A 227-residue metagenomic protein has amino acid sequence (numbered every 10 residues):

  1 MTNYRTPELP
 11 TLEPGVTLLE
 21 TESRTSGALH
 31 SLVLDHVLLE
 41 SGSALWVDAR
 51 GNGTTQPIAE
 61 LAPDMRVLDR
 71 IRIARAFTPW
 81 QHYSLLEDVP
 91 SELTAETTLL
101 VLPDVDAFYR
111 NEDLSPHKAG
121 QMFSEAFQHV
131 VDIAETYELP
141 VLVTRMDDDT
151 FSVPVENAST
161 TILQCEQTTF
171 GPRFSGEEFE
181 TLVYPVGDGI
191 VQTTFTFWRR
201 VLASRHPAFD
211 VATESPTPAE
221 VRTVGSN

Functional and structural regions predicted by a protein language model:
M1-N227: N-terminal regions of ATP-driven nucleic-acid and macromolecular assemblies, encompassing P-loop NTP-binding domains
